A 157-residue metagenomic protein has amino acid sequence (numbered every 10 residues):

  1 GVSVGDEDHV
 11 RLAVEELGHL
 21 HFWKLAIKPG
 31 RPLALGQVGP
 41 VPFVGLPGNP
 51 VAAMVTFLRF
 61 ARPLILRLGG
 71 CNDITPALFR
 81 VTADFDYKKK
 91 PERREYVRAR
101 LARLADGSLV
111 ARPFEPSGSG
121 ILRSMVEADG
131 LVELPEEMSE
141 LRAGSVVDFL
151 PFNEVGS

Functional and structural regions predicted by a protein language model:
G1-E7: ATP/NTP phosphate-donor binding region
D8, A13-S157: Flexible glycine/proline-rich
